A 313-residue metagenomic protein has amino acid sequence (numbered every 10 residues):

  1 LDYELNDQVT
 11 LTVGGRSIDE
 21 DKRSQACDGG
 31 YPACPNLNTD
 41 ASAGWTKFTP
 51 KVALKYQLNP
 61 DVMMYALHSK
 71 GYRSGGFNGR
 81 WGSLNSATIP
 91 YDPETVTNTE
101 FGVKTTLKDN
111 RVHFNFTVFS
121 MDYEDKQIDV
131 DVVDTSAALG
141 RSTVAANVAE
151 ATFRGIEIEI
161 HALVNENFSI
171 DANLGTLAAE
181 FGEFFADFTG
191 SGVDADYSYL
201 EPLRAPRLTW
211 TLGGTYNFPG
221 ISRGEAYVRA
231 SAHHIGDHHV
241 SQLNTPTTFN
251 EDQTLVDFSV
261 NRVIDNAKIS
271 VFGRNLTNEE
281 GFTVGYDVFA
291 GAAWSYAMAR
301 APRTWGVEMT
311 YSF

Functional and structural regions predicted by a protein language model:
L1, F48-L54, A87, T97-F101 (+5 more regions): Hydrophobic, lipid-facing positions within transmembrane beta-strands of outer-membrane proteins
D2-M121, T215: Structural signature of Gram-negative outer-membrane beta-barrels, strongest in the C-terminal barrel of TonB-dependent
L5, D21-R23, S42-F48, D92-T95 (+4 more regions): Short sequence motifs at beta-strands and strand-loop junctions characteristic of Gram-negative outer-membrane
D7, S120-D122, V144-Q242, E308-S312: Gram-negative outer-membrane beta-barrel transporters
Q8-L11, D61-M64, D109-F114, N167-I170 (+2 more regions): Repeated loop/turn-to-beta-strand initiation elements of outer-membrane beta-barrel proteins
K22-T46, G76-P90, I128-A146, F181-L200 (+2 more regions): Solvent-exposed loop segments that connect transmembrane elements
Q57-R73, P90-I156, L163-E166, G175 (+1 more regions): Membrane-embedded beta-barrel scaffold of Gram-negative outer-membrane proteins
D122, A232-L243, N261-F313: C-terminal beta-signal and adjacent terminal beta-strands/loops of Gram-negative outer-membrane beta-barrel proteins
